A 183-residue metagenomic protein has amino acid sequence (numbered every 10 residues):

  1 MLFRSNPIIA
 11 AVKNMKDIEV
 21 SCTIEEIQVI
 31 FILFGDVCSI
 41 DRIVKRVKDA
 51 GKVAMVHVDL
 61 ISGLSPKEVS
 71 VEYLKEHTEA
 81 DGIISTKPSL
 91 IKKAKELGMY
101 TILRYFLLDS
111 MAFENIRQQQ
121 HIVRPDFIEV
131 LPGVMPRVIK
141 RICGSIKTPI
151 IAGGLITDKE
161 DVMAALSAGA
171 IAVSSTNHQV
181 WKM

Functional and structural regions predicted by a protein language model:
M1-L2: Short, small-residue-biased leader/transition segments that mark boundaries at the very start of proteins
I9-K13, Q28-V37, M55-G63, T78-P88 (+2 more regions): Catalytic beta/alpha-barrel core
I18, S39-D41, R46, A50-A80 (+3 more regions): N-terminal active-site wall of soluble small-molecule enzyme domains
E25-E26, A50, T78-E79, L97-G98 (+3 more regions): Short, structured coil segments at secondary-structure junctions
I32-G35, P132-M135, G154-M183: Glycine-rich phosphate-binding active-site loops on the catalytic face of alpha/beta enzymes
H57, R104, G153, S175-T176: Generic beta-sheet signal
V71-I84, Q118-I128, A168-V173: Structural recognition of alpha->loop->beta junctions
D126-I150, L155-I156: Catalytic-face loop-and-helix region of soluble metabolic enzyme cores
